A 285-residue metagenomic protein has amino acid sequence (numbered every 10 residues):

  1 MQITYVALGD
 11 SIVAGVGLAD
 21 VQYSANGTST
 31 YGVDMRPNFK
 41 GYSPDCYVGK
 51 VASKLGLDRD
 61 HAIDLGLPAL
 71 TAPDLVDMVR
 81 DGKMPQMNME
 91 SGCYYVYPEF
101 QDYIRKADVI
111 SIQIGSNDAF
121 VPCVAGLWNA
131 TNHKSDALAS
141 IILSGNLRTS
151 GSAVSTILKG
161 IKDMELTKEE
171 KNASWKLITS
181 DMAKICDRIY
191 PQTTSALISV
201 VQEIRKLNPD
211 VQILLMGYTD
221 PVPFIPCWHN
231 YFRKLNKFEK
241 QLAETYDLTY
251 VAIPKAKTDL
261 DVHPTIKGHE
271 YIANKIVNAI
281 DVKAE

Functional and structural regions predicted by a protein language model:
M1-P68: Serine-esterase "nucleophile elbow" of acetyl-processing enzymes
S11-A14, L70, A119, P221: Active-site loop signature of alpha/beta-hydrolase-fold enzymes
V16-D20, L75-D77, V121-A125: Short, solvent-exposed loop/turn and secondary-structure capping segments
Q22-G32, D81, G126-T131, Y231: Glycine-rich, phosphate-binding/catalytic loops in enzymes
D60-L70, D74, T249-D259: Acidic carboxylate-rich catalytic motifs and surrounding loops in phosphoryl-/glycosyl-chemistry enzymes
D64-L65, Q86, D102-A107: Acidic/His-rich segments in extracytoplasmic proteins that coordinate ligands and/or metal ions
P68-Y95, H263-T265: Charged, often glycine-rich, active-site loop that binds/positions anionic groups
S91-E285: Alpha-helical cap/lid subdomain in secreted, periplasmic, or secretory-pathway luminal O-acyl-processing enzymes
